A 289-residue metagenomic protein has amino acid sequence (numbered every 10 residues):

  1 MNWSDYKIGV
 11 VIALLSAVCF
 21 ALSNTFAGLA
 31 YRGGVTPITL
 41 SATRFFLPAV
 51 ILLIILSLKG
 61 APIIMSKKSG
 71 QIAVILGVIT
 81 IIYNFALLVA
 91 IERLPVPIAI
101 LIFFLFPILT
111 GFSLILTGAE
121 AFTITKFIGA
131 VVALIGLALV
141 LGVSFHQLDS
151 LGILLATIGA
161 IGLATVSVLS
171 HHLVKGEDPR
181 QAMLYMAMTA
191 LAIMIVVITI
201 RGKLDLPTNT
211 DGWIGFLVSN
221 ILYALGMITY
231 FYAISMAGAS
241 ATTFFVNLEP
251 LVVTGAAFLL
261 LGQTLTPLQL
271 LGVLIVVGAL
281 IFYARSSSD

Functional and structural regions predicted by a protein language model:
M1-T39, T43, V78, I82 (+3 more regions): Glycine-/small-residue-enriched transmembrane alpha-helix faces in small-molecule transporters and effluxers
K7-L15, I38-L58, G70-Q71, T125-I135 (+3 more regions): Hydrophobic alpha-helical transmembrane segments of multi-pass integral membrane proteins, especially transporters
A17, T43, A99-L105, L169-L191 (+1 more regions): Helix-helix packing/entry segments at the starts of transmembrane helices
C19, N24, L53-A99, F103 (+2 more regions): Specific transmembrane alpha-helical segments of multi-pass solute transporters/efflux pumps, especially DMT/EamA
T25-P37, V89-E92, L139-L151, I198-F216 (+2 more regions): Membrane-interface helix termini and inter-helical loops of multi-pass transporters
A30, L40, R44, A90 (+10 more regions): Hydrophobic/aromatic residues within transmembrane alpha-helices of multi-pass small-molecule transporters
I51, L56-K59, V89, F106-V131 (+1 more regions): C-terminal transmembrane-helix exit sites in multi-pass transporters
L52, T80, F122-G142, M194 (+3 more regions): Hydrophobic transmembrane alpha-helices of multi-pass small-molecule transport proteins
